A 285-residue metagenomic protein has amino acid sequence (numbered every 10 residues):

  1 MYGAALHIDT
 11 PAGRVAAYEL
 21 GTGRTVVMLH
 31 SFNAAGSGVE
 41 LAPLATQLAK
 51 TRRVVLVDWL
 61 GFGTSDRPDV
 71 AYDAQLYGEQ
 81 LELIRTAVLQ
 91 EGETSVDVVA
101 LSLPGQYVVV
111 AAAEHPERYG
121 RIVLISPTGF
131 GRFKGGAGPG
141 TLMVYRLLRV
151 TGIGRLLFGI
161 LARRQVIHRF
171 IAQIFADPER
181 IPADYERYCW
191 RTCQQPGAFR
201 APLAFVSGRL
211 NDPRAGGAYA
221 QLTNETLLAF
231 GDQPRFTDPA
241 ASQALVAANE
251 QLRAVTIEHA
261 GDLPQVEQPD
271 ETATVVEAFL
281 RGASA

Functional and structural regions predicted by a protein language model:
T10-E19: A short loop-to-beta-strand scaffold at the N-terminal edge of the catalytic core in hydrolase folds
E19-T64: Conserved HGGG/HGGXW glycine-rich cap/lid loop of the alpha/beta-hydrolase fold
A42, T46, L56-V99, Q265 (+1 more regions): Active-site loop/oxyanion-hole signature of alpha/beta-hydrolase fold enzymes
A100, P104, V108: Gly/Ala-rich beta-loop-alpha elbow adjacent to hydrolase catalytic centers
A113, R121-G154: Flexible "cap/lid" loop of the alpha/beta hydrolase fold
F133-G135, F158-Q221: Conserved alpha/beta-hydrolase catalytic His-Asp/Glu region
Q221-A260: Conserved loop-alpha-helix segment in the C-terminal half of the alpha/beta-hydrolase fold that carries the catalytic
E250-A285: Catalytic active-site module of serine/aspartate enzymes centered on a nucleophile-bearing elbow/loop
